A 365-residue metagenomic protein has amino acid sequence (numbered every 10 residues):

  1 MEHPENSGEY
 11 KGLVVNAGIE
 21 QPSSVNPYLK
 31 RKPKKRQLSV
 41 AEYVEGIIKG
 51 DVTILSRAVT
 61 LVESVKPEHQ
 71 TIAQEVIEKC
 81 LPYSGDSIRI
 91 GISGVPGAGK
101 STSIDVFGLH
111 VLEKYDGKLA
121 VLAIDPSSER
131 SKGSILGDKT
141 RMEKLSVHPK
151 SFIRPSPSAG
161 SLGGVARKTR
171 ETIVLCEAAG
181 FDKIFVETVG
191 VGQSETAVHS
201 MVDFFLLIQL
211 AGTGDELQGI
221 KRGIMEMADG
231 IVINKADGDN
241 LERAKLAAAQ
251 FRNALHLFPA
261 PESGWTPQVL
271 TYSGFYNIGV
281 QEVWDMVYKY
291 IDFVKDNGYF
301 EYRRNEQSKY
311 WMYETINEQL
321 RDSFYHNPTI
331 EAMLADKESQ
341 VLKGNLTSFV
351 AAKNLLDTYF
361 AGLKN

Functional and structural regions predicted by a protein language model:
M1-P82, E331, A335, A352 (+1 more regions): Non-catalytic terminal/linker segments enriched in charged/polar, low-complexity residues
S39-S93, A98, T102-S194, M201-I208 (+1 more regions): Nucleotide-state-sensitive switch-loop elements of NTP-binding domains
V40-E45, S93, S156, V232-D237 (+2 more regions): Short hinge/gating elements
L55-S56, T271, E282-F360: Long, well-ordered amphipathic alpha-helical subdomains in the mid-to-C-terminal portions of large enzyme subunits
I135, T172, A197, M201 (+5 more regions): Alpha-helical scaffold elements adjacent to nucleotide-binding pockets in ATP/GTP-utilizing enzyme cores
T140-R141, L217-R222, L257-P261: Short beta-strand/turn micro-motifs at beta-sheet edges
V198, T213-E242: Flexible active-site lid/hinge loop adjacent to a nucleotide/diphosphate and Mg2+-phosphate binding pocket
G230, A236-F293: Canonical P-loop GTPase G-domain recognition
